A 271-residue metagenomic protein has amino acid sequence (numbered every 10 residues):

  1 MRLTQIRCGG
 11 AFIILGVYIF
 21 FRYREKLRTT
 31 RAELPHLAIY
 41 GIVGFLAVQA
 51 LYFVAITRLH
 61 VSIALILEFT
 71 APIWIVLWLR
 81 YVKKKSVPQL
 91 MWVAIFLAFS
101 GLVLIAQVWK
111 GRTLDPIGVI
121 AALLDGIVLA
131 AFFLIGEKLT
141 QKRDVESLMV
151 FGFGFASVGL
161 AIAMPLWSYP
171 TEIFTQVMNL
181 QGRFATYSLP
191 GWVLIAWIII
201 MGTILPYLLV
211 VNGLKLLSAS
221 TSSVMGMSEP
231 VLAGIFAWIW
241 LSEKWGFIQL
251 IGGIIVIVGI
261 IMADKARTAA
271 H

Functional and structural regions predicted by a protein language model:
M1-F20, I39, W92-L97, I117-L124 (+2 more regions): Hydrophobic alpha-helical transmembrane segments of multi-pass integral membrane proteins, especially transporters
L3, R7, A55, H60 (+7 more regions): Hydrophobic/aromatic residues within transmembrane alpha-helices of multi-pass small-molecule transporters
Q5-I6, Q49, I63-T70, G136-V158 (+2 more regions): Helix-helix packing/entry segments at the starts of transmembrane helices
R7-C8, Q107, G191-V193, S223 (+1 more regions): C-terminal-most transmembrane helix of multi-pass membrane proteins
I14, I19, A71-F96, V231-I251: C-terminal transmembrane-helix exit sites in multi-pass transporters
L15, W78, V87-V108, G126 (+1 more regions): Hydrophobic transmembrane alpha-helices of multi-pass small-molecule transport proteins
G16-E68, L104, I199-L217: Specific transmembrane alpha-helical segments of multi-pass solute transporters/efflux pumps, especially DMT/EamA
I42-L46, A50, P72-L77, V103 (+6 more regions): Hydrophobic/small/kink-forming positions within alpha-helical transmembrane segments of polytopic membrane proteins
